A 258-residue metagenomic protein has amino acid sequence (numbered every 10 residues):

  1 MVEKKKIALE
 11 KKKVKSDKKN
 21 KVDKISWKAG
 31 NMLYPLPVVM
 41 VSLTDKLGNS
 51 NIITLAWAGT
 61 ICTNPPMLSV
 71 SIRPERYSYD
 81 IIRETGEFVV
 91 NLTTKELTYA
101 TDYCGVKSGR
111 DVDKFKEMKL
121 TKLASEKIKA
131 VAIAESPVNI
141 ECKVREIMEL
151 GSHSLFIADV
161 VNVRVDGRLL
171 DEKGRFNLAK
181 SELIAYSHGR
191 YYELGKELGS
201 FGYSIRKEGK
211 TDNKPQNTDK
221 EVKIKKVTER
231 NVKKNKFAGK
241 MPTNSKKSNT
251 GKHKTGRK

Functional and structural regions predicted by a protein language model:
V2-K247, G251-K258: Basic, polyanion-binding surface patches
